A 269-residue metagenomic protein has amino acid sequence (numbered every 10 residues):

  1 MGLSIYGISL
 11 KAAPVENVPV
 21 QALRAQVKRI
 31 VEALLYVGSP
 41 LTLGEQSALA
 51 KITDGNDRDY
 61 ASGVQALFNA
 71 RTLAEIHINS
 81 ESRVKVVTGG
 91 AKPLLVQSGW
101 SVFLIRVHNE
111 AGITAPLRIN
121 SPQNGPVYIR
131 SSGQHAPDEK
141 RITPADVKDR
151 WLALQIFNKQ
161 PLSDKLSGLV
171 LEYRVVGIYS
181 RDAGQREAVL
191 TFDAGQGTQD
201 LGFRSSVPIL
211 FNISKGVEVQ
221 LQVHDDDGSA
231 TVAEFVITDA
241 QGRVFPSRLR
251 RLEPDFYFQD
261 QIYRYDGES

Functional and structural regions predicted by a protein language model:
M1-G7: Bacterial N-terminal signal peptides
G7-P14: Boundary at the C-terminal end of the N-terminal hydrophobic targeting segment
A13, V37, L41, N79-S80: Zn2+-dependent metallopeptidase catalytic domains
V18-E45, E234: Mature N-terminal segment immediately following signal peptide/propeptide cleavage in secreted/periplasmic
Q21, L43, T53-I213, V236 (+1 more regions): Long, low-hydrophobicity ectodomains and other hydrophilic envelope-associated domains
H108-G112, D226-G228, A240: Short solvent-exposed strand-capping/beta-turn motif centered on an Asx-Ser/Thr pair
V217-D226, F235-I237: A short, amphipathic beta-strand motif
T231-E234, T238-S269: Short, acidic Ser/Thr/Gly-rich low-complexity loop/linker segments typical of extracellular and cell-surface proteins
